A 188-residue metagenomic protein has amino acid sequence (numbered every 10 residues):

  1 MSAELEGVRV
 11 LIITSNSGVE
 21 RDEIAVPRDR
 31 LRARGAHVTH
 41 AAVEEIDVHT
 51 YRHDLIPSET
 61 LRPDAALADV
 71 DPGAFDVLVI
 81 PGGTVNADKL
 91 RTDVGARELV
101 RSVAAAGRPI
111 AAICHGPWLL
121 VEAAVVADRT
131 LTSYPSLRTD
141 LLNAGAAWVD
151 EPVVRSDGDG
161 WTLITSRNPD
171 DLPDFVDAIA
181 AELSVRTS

Functional and structural regions predicted by a protein language model:
M1-A106, I110, W118-T130, R138-S188: Extended, subdomain-level signal for the structured scaffold at the beginning of enzyme domains
C114: Catalytic nucleophile serine of serine hydrolases, specifically the conserved "nucleophile elbow" pentapeptide
Y134: Active-site-adjacent substrate-recognition loops and nearby beta-strands within hydrolase catalytic domains
